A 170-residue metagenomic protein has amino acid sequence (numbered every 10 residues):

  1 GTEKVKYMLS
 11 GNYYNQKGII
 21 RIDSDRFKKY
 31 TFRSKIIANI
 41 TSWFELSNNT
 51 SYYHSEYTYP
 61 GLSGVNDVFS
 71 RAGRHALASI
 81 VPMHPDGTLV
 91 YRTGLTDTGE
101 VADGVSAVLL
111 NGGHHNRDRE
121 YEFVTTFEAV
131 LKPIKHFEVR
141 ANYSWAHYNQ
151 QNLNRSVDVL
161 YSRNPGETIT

Functional and structural regions predicted by a protein language model:
G1, S10, R33-I37, E128-V130 (+1 more regions): Transmembrane beta-barrel domains of outer membrane proteins
T2-E3, N39-W43, K132-I134: Outer-membrane beta-barrel channels and translocator barrels
K4-G11, D103: Transmembrane beta-strand segments of Gram-negative outer membrane beta-barrel proteins
Y13-N15: Transmembrane beta-strand segments that form the barrel wall of outer-membrane beta-barrel proteins
G18-D25, T31-E122, R140-N142, A146-T170: Surface-exposed loop/interface segments of Gram-negative outer-membrane beta-barrel transport/assembly proteins
F137: An active-site-proximal structural segment forming one wall of the substrate-binding cleft that immediately precedes
